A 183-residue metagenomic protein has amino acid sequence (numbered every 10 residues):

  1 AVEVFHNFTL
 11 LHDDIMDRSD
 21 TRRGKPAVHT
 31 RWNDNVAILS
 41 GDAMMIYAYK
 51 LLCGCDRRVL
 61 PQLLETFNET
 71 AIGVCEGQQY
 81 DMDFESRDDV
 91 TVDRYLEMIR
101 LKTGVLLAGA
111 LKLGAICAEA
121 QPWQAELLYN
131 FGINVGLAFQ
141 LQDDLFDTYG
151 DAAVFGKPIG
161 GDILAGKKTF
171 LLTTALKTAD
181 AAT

Functional and structural regions predicted by a protein language model:
A1-A181: Mg2+-dependent prenyl diphosphate-binding active-site environment of isoprenoid biosynthetic enzymes
